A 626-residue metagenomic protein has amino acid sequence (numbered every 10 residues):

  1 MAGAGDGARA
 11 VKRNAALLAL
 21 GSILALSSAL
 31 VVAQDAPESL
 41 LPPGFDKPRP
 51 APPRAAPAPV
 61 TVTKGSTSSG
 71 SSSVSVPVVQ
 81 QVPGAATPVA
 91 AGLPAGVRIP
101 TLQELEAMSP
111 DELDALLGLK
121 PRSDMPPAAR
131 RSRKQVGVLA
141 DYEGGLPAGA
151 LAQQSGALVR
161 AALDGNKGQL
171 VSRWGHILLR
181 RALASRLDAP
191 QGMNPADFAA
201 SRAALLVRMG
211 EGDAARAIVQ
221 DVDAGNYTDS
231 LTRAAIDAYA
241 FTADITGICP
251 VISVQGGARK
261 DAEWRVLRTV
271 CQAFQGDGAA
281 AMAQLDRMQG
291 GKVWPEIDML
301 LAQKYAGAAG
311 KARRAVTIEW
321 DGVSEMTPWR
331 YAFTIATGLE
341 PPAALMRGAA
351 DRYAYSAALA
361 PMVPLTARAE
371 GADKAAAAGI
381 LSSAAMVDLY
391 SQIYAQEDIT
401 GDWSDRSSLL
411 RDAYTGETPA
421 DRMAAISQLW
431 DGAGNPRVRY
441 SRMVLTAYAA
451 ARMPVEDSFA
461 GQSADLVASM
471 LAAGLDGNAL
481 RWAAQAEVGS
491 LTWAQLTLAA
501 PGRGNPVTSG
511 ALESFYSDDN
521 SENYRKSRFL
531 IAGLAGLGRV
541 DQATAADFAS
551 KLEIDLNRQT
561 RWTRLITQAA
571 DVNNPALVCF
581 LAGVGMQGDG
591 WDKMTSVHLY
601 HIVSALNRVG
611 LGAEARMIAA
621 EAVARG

Functional and structural regions predicted by a protein language model:
L26-L30: N-terminal signal peptide c-region/cleavage motif recognized by signal peptidases
A33-T101: N-terminal propeptides/low-complexity segments immediately following signal peptides in secreted or periplasmic proteins
P126-G192, F198, R202: N-terminal, Lys/Arg-enriched amphipathic/low-complexity engagement segments that precede the first folded domain
E143-Q153, K167-G168, L183-G192, V219-Y227 (+16 more regions): Solenoid-like repeat scaffolds
G192-A199, A224-R233, A258-L267, A280 (+13 more regions): Generic helix N-cap/helix-start motif at coil->alpha-helix transitions
L205, A234-Y239, C271-Q272, A468-S469 (+1 more regions): Residue-level signature for tetratricopeptide repeat
G247-P341, L496, A500: Extended amphipathic alpha-helical segments with heptad-repeat/coiled-coil character used for oligomerization, fusion
L300-L475: Long, internal scaffold/assembly segments composed of regular secondary structure
